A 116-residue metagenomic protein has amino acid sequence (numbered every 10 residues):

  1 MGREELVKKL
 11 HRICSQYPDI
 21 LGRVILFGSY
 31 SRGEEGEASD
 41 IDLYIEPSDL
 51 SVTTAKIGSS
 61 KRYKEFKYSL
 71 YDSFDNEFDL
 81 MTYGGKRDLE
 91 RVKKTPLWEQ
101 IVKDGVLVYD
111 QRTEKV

Functional and structural regions predicted by a protein language model:
M1-R23, R32-E37, P47-V116: Catalytic core of pol beta-like nucleotidyltransferases
F27-S29: Glycine-rich beta-strand-to-loop/alpha-helix junction loops that act as flexible
D42-Y44: Short, well-ordered beta-strand segments
